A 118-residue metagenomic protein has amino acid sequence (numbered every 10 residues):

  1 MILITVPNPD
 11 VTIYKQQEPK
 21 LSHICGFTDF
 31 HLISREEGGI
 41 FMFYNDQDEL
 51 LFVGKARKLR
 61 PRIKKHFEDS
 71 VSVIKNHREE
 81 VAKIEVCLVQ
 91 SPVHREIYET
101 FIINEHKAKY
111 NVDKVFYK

Functional and structural regions predicted by a protein language model:
M1-R57, E96-F101: GIY-YIG nuclease catalytic motif and its immediate N-terminal context
H23-I24, F30, E36-G38, R60-S72 (+1 more regions): Structure-specific nucleic-acid interaction/processing domains
